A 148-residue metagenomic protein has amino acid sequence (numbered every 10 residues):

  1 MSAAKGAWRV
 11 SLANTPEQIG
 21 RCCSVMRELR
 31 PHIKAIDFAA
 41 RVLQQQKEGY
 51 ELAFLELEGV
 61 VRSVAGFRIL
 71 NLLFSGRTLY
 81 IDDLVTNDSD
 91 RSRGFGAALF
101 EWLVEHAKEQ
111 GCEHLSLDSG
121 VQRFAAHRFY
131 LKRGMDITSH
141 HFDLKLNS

Functional and structural regions predicted by a protein language model:
M1-P16: Conserved N-terminal entry element of GNAT/NAT acetyltransferase domains
W8, G59-V64, L79: Glycine-rich phosphate/pyrophosphate-binding loop shared by adenosine-nucleotide-utilizing enzymes
L43-F54, Y80: A short helix-loop-beta-strand connector motif used in the catalytic cores of GNAT acetyltransferases and, in some
F54, V60-I69: Conserved beta-strand in the GNAT
L70-I81, R91, I137-T138: A conserved beta-turn-beta hairpin within the catalytic core of GNAT-like acetyltransferases that forms part
T86, S92-E105, K132: Conserved acetyl-CoA-binding loop-helix of GNAT-fold acetyltransferases
A97, V121-H140, L144: Conserved active-site alpha-helix within GNAT-family acetyltransferase domains
A107-S119: Conserved GNAT acetyl-CoA-binding A-motif
